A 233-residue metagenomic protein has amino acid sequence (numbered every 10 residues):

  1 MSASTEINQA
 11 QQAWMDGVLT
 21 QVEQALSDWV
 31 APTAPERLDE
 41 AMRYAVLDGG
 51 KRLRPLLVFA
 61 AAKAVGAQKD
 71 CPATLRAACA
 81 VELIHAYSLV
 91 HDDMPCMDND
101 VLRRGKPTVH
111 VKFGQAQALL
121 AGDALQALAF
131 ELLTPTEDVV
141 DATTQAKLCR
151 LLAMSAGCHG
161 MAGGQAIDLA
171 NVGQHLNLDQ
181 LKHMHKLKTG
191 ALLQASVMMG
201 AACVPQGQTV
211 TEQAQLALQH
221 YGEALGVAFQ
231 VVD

Functional and structural regions predicted by a protein language model:
M1-I84, V90, C96-N99, R103-V111 (+2 more regions): Conserved N-terminal diphosphate/IPP-binding helix and adjacent helical/loop segment of trans-prenyltransferase domains
S27, A31, V58, A62 (+4 more regions): Amphipathic, well-packed alpha-helical segments that form the structural scaffold of globular domains
D39-A80, V139, N177-G222: Alpha-helical phosphate/pyrophosphate-handling elements in metalloenzyme active cores
V46, N99-A124, G173-A191, L216-H220: Divalent-cation-assisted or electrostatically stabilized phosphate/pyrophosphate-binding catalytic cores
L57, A129, G164, D233: Residue-level signal for inorganic ion chemistry
T74-M97, R150-A162, G190-A201, A214-V232: Active-site alpha-helical segments that house and flank conserved acidic catalytic motifs for diphosphate chemistry
T108-S155: Hydrophobic alpha-helical segments and helix pairs
L133, L148-L181, A195: Amphipathic alpha-helical interface segments
